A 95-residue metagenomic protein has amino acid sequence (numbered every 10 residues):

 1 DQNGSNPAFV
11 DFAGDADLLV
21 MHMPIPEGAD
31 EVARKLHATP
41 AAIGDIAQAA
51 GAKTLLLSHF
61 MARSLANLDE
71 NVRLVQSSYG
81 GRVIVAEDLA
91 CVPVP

Functional and structural regions predicted by a protein language model:
Q2-A90: Cap/insert and terminal regions of metallo-dependent hydrolase folds
P93-P95: Conserved N-terminal glycine/acidic-rich loop preference
